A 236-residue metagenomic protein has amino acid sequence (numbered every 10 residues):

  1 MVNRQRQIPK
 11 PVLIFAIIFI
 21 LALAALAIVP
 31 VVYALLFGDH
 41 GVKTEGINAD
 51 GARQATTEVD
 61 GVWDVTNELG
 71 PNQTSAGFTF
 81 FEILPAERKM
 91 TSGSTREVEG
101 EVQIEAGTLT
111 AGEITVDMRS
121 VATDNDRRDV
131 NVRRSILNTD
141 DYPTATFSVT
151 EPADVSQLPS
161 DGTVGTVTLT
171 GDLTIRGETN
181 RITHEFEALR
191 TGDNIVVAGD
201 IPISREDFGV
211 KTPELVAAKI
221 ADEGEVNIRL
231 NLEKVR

Functional and structural regions predicted by a protein language model:
V2-R236: Low-complexity, acidic/polar, glycine-enriched regions of mature
